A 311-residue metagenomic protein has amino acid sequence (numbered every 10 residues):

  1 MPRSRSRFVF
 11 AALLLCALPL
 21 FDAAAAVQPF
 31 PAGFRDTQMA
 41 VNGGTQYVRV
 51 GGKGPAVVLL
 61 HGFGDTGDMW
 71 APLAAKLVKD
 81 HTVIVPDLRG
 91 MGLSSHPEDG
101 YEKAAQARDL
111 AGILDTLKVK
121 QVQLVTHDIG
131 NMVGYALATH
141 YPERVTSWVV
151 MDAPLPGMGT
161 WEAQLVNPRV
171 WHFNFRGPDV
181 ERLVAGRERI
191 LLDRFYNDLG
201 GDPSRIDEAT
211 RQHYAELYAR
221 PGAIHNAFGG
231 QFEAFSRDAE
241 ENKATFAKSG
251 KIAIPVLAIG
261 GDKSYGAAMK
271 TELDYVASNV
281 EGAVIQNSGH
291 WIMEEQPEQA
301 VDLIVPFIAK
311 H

Functional and structural regions predicted by a protein language model:
P2-P55, K79-H81, V280-E281, D302 (+1 more regions): Alpha/beta-hydrolase fold catalytic core
A26-Q28, A32-F34, G44-Q46, A56 (+5 more regions): Flexible "cap/lid" subdomain of the alpha/beta-hydrolase fold that forms the substrate-access gate
V50-L93: Conserved HGGG/HGGXW glycine-rich cap/lid loop of the alpha/beta-hydrolase fold
L60, P86, I259-G261, I285-S288: Short hydrophobic "strand-cap" motifs at the C-terminus of beta-strands
T66-G67, M132, G289: A short, glycine- and basic residue-enriched loop/turn that sits immediately adjacent to a domain's principal
P72-L73, T271-E272, Q299: A short acidic, amphipathic alpha-helical/loop segment
S288-P297, V301: Catalytic histidine-centered segment of alpha/beta-hydrolase-like enzymes
